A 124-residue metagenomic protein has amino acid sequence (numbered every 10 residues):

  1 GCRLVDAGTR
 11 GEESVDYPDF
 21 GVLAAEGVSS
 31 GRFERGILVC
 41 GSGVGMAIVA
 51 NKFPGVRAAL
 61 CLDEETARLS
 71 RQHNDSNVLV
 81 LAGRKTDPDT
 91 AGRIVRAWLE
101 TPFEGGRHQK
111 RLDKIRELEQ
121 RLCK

Functional and structural regions predicted by a protein language model:
C2, S29-S30, C123-K124: Patatin-like phospholipase
C2-S14: A short beta-strand-loop structural module common to alpha/beta enzyme folds
V15-P18, I48-V49, A91: Short, well-ordered secondary-structure micro-motifs
D16-F20, C61-L62: Short secondary-structure boundary/capping elements
D19-S42: Short, structured active-site "lid" loops
L38-V39, V44-R84: Mid-chain, well-packed structural core segment of small domains
E64-K124: C-terminal binding/interaction regions
